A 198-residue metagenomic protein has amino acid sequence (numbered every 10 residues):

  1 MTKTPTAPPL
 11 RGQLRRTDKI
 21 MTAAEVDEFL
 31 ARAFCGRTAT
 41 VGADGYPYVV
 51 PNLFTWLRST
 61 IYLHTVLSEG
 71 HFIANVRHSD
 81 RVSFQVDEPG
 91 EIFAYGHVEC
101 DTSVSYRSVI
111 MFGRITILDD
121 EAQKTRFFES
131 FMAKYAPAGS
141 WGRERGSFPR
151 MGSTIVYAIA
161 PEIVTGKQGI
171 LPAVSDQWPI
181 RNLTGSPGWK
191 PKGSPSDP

Functional and structural regions predicted by a protein language model:
M1-R15, T116-P198: C-terminal edge-of-domain segments
P9-R37: Short, basic/aromatic recognition patches
D18-K19, D27-E28, I61, I73-A74 (+1 more regions): Anion-coordinating catalytic cores for phosphoryl-, nucleotidyl-, and glycosidic chemistry
A33-S68, F84, Y95: Short beta-strand segments
T55, E69-H71, P172-V174: Short, surface-exposed beta-strand-loop junctions and turns on beta-sheet-rich folds
T60, R81, R114, I163-T165: Structural motif
S68-F127: Short, structured beta-strand-loop surface elements
